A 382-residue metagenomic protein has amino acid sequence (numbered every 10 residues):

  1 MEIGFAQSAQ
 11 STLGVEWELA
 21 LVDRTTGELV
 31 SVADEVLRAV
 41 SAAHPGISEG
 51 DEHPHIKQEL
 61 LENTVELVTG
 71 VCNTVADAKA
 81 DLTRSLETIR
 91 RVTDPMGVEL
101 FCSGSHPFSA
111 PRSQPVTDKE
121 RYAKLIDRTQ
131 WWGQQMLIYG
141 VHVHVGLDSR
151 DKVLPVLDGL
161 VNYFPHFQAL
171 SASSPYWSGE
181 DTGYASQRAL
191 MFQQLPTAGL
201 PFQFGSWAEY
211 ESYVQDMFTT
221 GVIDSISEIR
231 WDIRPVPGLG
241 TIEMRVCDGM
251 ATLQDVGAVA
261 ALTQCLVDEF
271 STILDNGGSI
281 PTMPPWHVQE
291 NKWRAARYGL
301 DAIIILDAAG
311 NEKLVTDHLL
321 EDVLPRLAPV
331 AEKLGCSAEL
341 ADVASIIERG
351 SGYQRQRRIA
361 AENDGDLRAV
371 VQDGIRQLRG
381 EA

Functional and structural regions predicted by a protein language model:
M1-V92, L125, F192-A382: C-terminal accessory/tail domains of diverse enzymes
W17, V98, L137-V141, I229: Generic beta-strand structural signal
G70-I138: Well-ordered mid-protein domain cores that form the structural environment of catalytic cofactors
G97-G104, P165-E180, V267-K292: Flexible helix-coil linker/hinge segments at domain or subdomain boundaries
S103, P107, E120, K124-V141 (+2 more regions): Metal-dependent DNA replication initiation modules
